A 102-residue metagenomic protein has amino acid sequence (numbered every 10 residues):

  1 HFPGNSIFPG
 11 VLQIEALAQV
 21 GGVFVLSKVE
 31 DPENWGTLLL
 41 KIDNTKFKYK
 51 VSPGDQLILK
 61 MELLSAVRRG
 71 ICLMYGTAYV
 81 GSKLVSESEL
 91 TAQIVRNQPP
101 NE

Functional and structural regions predicted by a protein language model:
H1-T37, P100-E102: Hot-dog-fold acyl-thioester-processing enzymes
F2, S6, V11-L12, A16 (+6 more regions): Solvent-exposed, flexible loop/coil residues
Q13, K28-W35, L39, T45 (+4 more regions): Short, flexible coil/linker segments at or flanking structured domains
G21-K60, V85, A92: Hydrophobic beta-strand-centered segment that forms part of the acyl-chain substrate-binding groove
V51-E102: HotDog/MaoC-like acyl-thioester-processing domains
